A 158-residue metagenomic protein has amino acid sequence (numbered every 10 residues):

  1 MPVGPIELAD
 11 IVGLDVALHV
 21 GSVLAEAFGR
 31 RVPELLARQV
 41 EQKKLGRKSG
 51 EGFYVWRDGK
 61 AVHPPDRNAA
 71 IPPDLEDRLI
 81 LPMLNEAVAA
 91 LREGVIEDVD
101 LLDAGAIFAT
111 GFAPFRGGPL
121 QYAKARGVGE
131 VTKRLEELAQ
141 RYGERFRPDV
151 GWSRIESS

Functional and structural regions predicted by a protein language model:
M1-S158: N-terminal glycine-rich phosphate-binding loop for ADP-containing cofactors
